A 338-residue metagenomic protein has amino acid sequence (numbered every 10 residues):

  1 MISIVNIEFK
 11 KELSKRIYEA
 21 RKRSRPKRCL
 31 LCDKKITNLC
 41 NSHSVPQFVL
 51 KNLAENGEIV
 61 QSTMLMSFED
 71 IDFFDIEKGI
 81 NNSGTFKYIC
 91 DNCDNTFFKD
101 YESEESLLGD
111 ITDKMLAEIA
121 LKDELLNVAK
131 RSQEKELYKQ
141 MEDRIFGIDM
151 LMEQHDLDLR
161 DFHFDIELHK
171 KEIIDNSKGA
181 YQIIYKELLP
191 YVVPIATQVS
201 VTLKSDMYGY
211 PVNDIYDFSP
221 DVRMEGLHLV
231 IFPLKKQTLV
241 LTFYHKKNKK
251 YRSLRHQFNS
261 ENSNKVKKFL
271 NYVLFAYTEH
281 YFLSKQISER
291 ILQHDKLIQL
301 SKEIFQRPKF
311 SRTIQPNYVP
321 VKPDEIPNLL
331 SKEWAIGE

Functional and structural regions predicted by a protein language model:
M1-I111: An N-terminal structural lobe/cap that precedes and organizes the functional/catalytic core across diverse proteins
M1-I7, S44-L50, D149-M152, I184 (+1 more regions): Short low-complexity stretches enriched in small and charged residues
E8-S14, S24-R28, L137, I148-E167: Metal-centered catalytic cores of metalloenzymes
C40, Y138, T238-T242: Generic low-polarity alpha-helical segments
V60-Q61, D70-I71, A120-D123, Y272-Y277: Short C-terminal domain-edge/linker segments immediately following a structured domain
F68-D72, G79, A129-E136, S284-Q286: Noncatalytic linker/hinge segments flanking ATPase motor cores
E102-F162: Long, hydrophobic, well-ordered secondary-structure blocks that form the structural core and pocket-lining surfaces
H155, L159-E338: Charge-dense, low-complexity intrinsically disordered regions
